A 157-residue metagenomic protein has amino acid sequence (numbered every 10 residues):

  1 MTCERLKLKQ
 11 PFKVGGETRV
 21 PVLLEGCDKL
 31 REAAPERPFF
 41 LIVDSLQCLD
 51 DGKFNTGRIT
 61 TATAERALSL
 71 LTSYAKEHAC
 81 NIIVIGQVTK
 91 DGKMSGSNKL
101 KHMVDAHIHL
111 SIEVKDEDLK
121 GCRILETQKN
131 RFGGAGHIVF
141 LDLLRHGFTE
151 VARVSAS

Functional and structural regions predicted by a protein language model:
M1-E4, T18-L23, L46-L49, A75 (+5 more regions): Conserved nucleotide-binding/hydrolysis micro-motifs of P-loop NTPases
M1-S73: Conserved inter-motif catalytic segment of the P-loop NTP-binding fold
K9-P11, A79, V104: A generic structural signal for alpha->beta connector loops
R31-L41, Q47, S69, A106 (+1 more regions): Conserved P-loop NTPase
D51-G57, K90, V154-S157: Short hinge/gating elements
G52-K53, K93-S95, C122, H137: Short glycine-/acidic-enriched loop or helix-start segments at secondary-structure transitions that form or flank
A62-Q87, A106-V114: Substrate-engagement module of ASCE P-loop NTPases
D91-S111: Short, electropositive alpha-helical surface patch
